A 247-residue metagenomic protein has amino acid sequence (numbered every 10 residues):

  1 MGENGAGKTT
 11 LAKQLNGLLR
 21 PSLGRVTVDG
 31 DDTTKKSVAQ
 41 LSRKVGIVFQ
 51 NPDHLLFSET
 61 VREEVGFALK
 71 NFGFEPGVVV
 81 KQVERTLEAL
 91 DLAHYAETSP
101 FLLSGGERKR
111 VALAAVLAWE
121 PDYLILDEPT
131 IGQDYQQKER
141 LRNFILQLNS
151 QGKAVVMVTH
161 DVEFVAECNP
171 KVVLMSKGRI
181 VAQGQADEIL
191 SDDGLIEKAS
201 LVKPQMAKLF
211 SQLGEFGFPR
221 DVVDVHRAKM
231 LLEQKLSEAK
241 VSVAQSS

Functional and structural regions predicted by a protein language model:
N16: Helix-to-loop junction immediately C-terminal to a conserved catalytic motif
G24-D32, L41: Conserved ABC transporter NBD signature motif
G77-Y95: Conserved ABC ATPase "signature" region
S99-L103, E107: Conserved ABC ATPase signature
L124-D127: Catalytic Walker B motif of ABC-type/P-loop ATPase nucleotide-binding domains
K177-G178: Conserved ABC ATPase "signature" C-loop
I196-S247: ABC ATPase nucleotide-binding domains
